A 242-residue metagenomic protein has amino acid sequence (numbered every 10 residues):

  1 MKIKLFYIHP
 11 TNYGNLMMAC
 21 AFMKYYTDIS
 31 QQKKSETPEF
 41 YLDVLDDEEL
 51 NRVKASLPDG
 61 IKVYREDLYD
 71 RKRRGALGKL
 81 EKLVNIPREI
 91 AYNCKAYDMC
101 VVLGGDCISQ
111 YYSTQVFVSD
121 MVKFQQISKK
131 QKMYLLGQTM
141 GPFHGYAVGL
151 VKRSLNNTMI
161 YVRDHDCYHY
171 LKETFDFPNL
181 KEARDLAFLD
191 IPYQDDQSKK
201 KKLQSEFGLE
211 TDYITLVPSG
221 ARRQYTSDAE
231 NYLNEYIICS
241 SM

Functional and structural regions predicted by a protein language model:
M1-M242: Active-site anion-handling motifs in enzyme catalytic cores
